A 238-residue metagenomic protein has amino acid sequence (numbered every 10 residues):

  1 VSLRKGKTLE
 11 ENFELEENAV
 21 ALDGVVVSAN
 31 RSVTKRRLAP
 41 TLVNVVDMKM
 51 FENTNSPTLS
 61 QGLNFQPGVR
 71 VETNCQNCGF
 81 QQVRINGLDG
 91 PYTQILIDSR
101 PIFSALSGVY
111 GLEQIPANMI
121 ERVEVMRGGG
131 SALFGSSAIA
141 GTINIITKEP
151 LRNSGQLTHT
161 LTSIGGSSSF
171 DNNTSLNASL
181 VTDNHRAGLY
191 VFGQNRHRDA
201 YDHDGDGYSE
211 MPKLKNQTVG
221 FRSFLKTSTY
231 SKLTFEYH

Functional and structural regions predicted by a protein language model:
L3, L112-Q114, G165-F170, S209-K215: Replace "Gram-negative outer membrane beta-barrel proteins" with "bacterial and organellar outer membrane beta-barrel
R4-E52, S60, G90: Short, acidic, small-residue-rich periplasmic hinge/interaction motif at the N-terminus of Gram-negative outer-membrane
E10, Q82, R122, R127 (+4 more regions): Membrane-embedded beta-strand positions in outer-membrane beta-barrel channels/transporters
T54, T58, F80, Y110 (+4 more regions): Transmembrane beta-barrel architecture of outer-membrane proteins
S60-S104, E121-R122: Extracytoplasmic beta-strand/coil segments of soluble accessory domains associated with Gram-negative outer-membrane
Q82-R84, R100-G128, K148: Short acidic/polar hinge/loop motifs at secondary-structure boundaries that mediate gating or recognition
G130-S131, T142, K148-L180, P212: Short strand-turn segments of transmembrane beta-barrel domains in outer membranes, especially the first one or two
R152-G155, T160, N177-H238: Periplasmic-side early beta-strands and strand-to-turn transitions of outer-membrane beta-barrels
